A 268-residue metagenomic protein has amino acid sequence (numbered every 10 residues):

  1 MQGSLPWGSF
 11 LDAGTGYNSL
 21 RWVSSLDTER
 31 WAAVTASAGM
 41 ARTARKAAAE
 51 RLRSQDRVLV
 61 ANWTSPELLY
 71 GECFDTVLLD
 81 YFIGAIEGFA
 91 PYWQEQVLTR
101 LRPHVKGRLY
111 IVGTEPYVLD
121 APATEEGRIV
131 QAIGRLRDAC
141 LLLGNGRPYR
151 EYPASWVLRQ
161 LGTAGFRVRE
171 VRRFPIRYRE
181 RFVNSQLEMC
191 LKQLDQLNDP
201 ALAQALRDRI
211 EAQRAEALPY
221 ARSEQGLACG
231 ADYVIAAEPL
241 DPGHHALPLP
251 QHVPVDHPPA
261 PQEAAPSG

Functional and structural regions predicted by a protein language model:
L11-L68: Class I SAM-dependent methyltransferase SAM/SAH-binding core
L68-V77: A short acidic, Gly/Pro-enriched loop at the edge of an enzyme's catalytic core that lines a small-molecule cofactor
A85-R100: A short, conserved alpha-helix within the catalytic core of class I
Y110-L136: Conserved class I S-adenosyl-L-methionine
R147-G165: Short alpha-helix
F166-R177: Conserved S-adenosyl-L-methionine
P175-A221: C-terminal helical/coil "lid" or tail adjacent to the Rossmann-like core of SAM-dependent
L227-H244: Core SAM-dependent methyltransferase catalytic element
